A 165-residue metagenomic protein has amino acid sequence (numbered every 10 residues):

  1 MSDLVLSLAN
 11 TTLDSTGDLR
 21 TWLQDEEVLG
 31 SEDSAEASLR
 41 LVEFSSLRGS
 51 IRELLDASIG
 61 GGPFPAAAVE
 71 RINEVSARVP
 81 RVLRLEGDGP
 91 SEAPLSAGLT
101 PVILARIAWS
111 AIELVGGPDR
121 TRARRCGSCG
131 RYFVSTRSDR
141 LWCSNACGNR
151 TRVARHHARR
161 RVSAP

Functional and structural regions predicted by a protein language model:
M1-V134, S163-P165: Short helix-coil boundary/hinge micro-motifs
L55, C147, H157-R159: Enrichment for repetitive, rod-forming helical segments
T121, R152-H156: Short, surface-exposed, polar/charged, turn-prone segments marking secondary-structure boundaries
Y132-S135, N149, V153: Secreted/processed peptides and extracellular or luminal domains of membrane proteins
T136-R137, R160: Generic alpha-helical secondary structure signal
S138-R150: Cysteine-rich micro-motifs
R155-P165: Contiguous alpha-helical segments
